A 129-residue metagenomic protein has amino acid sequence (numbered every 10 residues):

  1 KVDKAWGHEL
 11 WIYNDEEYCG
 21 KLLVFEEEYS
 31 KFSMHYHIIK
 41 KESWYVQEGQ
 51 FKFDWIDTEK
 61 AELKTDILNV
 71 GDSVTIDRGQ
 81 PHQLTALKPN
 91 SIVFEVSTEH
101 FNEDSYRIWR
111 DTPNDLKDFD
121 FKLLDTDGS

Functional and structural regions predicted by a protein language model:
K1-H35, K40: A short glycine-rich, His/Asp/Glu-containing loop-to-beta-strand
G20-V24, S43, T65, S73-T75: Conserved hydrophobic/aromatic beta-strand scaffold that supports enzyme active sites
E27, I38-T58: Glycine- and acidic-residue-biased ligand/ion/polar-headgroup-sensing regions
F32-H35, F53-W55, T75-I76, H82-L87 (+1 more regions): Short beta-strand His + acidic residue motifs that chelate non-heme Fe in jelly-roll/DSBH and cupin folds
G49-F51, G71, V93: Short hydrophobic/aromatic patches on the structural cores and recognition surfaces of FHA
D57-G79: Short acidic-glycine-tyrosine-enriched beta hairpin
Q83-S129: Double-stranded beta-helix
